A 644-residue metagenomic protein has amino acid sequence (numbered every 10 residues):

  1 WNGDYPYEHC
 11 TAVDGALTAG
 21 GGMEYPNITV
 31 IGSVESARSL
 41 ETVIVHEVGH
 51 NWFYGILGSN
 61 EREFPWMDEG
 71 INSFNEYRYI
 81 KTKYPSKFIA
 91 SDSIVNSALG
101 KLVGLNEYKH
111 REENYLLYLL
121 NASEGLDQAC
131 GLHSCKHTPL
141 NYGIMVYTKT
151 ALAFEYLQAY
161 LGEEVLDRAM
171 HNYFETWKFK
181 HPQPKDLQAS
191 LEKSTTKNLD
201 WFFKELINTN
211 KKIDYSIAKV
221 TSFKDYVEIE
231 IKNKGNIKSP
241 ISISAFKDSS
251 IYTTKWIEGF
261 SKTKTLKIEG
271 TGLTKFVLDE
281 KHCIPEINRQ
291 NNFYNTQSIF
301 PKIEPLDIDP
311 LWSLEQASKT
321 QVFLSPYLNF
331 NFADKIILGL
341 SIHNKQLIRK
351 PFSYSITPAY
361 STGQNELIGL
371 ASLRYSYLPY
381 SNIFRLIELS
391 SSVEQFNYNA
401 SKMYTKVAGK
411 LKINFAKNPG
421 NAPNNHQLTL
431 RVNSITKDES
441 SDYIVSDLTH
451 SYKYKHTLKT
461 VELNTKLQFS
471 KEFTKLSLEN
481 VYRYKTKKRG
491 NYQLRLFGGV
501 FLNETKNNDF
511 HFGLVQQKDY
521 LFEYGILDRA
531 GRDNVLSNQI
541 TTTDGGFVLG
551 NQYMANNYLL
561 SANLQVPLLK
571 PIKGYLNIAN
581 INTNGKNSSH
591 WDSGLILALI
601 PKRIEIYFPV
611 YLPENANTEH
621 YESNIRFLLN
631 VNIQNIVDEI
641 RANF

Functional and structural regions predicted by a protein language model:
W1-N233, K238, D248-S250, F276: Hydrophobic alpha-helical and helix-loop surface patches within well-folded domains that function as non-catalytic
S249, I257-E258, L266-G270, D279-S381 (+5 more regions): Outer-membrane beta-barrel initiation region
E315-T320, I348-F352, L378-I387, A416-Q427 (+4 more regions): Short loop/turn motifs that connect adjacent beta-strands in outer-membrane beta-barrel proteins
T320, D334-L338, N365-G369, R385 (+9 more regions): Residues that define the transmembrane beta-barrel architecture of outer-membrane proteins
V322-L324, F352-I356, R385-S391, N424-L430 (+7 more regions): Transmembrane beta-strands of outer-membrane beta-barrel proteins
L328-D334, N344-Q346, P358-Q364, Y375-Y377 (+11 more regions): Transmembrane beta-strands of outer-membrane beta-barrel pores
L386-S401, V407-K412, D438, S446-P567: C-terminal outer-membrane beta-barrel translocator/porin domains of Gram-negative envelope proteins and their
L597-R603, E622-F644: Outer-membrane beta-barrel "beta-signal"
